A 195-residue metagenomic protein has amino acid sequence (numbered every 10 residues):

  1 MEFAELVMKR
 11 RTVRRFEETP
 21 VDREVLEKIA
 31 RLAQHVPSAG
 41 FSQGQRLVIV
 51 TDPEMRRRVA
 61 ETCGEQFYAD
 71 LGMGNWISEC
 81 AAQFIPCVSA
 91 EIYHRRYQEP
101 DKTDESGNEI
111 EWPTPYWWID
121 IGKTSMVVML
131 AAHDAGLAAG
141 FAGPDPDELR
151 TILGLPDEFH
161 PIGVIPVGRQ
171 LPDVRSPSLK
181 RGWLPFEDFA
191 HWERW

Functional and structural regions predicted by a protein language model:
F3-V13, V88, G163-W195: C-terminal helix-cap and adjacent tail motif
V13-K28: A short N-terminal beta-strand-loop micro-motif at the entrance of redox/enzyme domains
I29, A33-Q34, F84, E105-I152 (+1 more regions): Small-aliphatic-rich amphipathic alpha-helix that forms the alpha element of a beta-alpha
Q34-F41: Glycine-rich phosphate/pyrophosphate-binding beta-alpha loops
S42-I121: Glycine/small-residue-rich phosphate/adenosyl-binding loop
S42-Q45, D134, I162: Short secondary-structure junction motifs
D70, G74-F84, G154-P177: A glycine-rich helix N-cap at a beta->alpha junction
A90, D145-D147, L171: Acidic, glycine-rich active-site loops and adjacent beta-strand->loop/helix elements that engage anionic groups
